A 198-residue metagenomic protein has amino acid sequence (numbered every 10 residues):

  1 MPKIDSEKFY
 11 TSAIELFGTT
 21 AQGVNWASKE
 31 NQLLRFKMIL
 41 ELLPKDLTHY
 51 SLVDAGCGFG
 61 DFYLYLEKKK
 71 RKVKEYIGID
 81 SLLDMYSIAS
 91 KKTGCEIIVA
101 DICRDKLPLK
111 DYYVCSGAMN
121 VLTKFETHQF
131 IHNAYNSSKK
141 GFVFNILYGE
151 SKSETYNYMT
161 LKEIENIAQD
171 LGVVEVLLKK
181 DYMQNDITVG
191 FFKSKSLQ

Functional and structural regions predicted by a protein language model:
M1-K106, F125-N133, V143-Q198: Class I (Rossmann-like) S-adenosyl-L-methionine-dependent methyltransferase catalytic domain, capturing the SAM-binding
D105-Y113: A short acidic, Gly/Pro-enriched loop at the edge of an enzyme's catalytic core that lines a small-molecule cofactor
Y112-F125: A short SAM/SAH-binding and catalytic strip from SAM-dependent methyltransferases
S138-G141: Short glycine-dipeptide loop
